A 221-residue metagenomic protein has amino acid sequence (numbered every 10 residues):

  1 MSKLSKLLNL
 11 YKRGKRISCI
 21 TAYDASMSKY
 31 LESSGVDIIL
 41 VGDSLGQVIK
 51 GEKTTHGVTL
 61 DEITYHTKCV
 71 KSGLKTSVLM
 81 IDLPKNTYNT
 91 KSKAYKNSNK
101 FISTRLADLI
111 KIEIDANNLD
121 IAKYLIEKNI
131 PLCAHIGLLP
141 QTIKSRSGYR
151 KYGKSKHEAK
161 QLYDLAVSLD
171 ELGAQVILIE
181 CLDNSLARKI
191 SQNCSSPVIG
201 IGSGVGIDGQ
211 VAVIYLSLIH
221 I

Functional and structural regions predicted by a protein language model:
M1-T21: N-terminal amphipathic alpha-helix/helix-capping segment at the start of soluble metabolic enzymes
G14-R16, V36-D37, K75-L79, L106-D108 (+3 more regions): Short, well-ordered coil/turn segments that N-cap beta-strands
S18-T21, I39-V41, L79-L83, I110-I112 (+3 more regions): Hydrophobic faces of well-ordered beta-strands that scaffold small-molecule active sites in alpha/beta enzyme cores
M27-S28, L40-T64, P84-Y88, I114-D120 (+2 more regions): Glycine-rich, proline-tolerant flexible connector loops at the mouths of alpha/beta enzymes
K53-I81, I121-Q141, S145, L186-V205: Alpha-helix-loop-beta-strand connector modules within alpha/beta enzyme cores
T54-D115: Active-site beta->alpha loop and helix N-cap motifs at the rims of alpha/beta catalytic domains
N89, T104-S168: Conserved anion-binding
I219-I221: Conserved small/polar residues in nucleotide/adenosyl-binding loops
